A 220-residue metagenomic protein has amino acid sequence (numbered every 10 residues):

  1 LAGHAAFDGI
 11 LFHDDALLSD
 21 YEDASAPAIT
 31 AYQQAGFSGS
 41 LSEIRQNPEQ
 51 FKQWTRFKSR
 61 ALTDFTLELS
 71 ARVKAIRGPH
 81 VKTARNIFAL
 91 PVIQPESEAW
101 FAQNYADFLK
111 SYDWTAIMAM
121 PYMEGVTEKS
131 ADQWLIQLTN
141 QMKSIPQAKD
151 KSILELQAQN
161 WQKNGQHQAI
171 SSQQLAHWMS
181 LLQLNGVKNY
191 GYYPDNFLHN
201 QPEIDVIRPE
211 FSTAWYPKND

Functional and structural regions predicted by a protein language model:
L1-E128: Polysaccharide-binding and catalytic clefts of secreted carbohydrate-active enzymes
D8, A106, S111-A131, L135-I136 (+2 more regions): Substrate-binding cleft of secreted/luminal carbohydrate-active enzymes
